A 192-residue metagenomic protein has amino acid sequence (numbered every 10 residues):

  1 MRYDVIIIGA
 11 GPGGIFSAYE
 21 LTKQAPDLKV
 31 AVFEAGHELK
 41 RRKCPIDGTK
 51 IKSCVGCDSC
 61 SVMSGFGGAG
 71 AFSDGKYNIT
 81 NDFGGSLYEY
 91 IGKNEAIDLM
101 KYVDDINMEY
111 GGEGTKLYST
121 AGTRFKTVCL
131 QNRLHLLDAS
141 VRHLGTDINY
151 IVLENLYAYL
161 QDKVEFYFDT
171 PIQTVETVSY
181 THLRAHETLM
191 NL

Functional and structural regions predicted by a protein language model:
R2-G11, A31: Beta1/beta-strand and adjacent pyrophosphate-binding region of the FAD-binding site in flavoprotein oxidoreductases
G14: N-terminal Rossmann-fold NAD(P) dinucleotide-binding loop
L21: Aromatic pocket-lining residues of Rossmann-like dinucleotide-binding sites
Q24-L28: Conserved S-adenosyl-L-methionine
E38-R42, I46-D162: Conserved N-terminal/central alpha/beta ligand/cofactor-binding core
F168-S179: A conserved short coil-to-beta-strand element within the FAD-binding core of flavoproteins
T181-T188: Conserved small/polar residues in nucleotide/adenosyl-binding loops
